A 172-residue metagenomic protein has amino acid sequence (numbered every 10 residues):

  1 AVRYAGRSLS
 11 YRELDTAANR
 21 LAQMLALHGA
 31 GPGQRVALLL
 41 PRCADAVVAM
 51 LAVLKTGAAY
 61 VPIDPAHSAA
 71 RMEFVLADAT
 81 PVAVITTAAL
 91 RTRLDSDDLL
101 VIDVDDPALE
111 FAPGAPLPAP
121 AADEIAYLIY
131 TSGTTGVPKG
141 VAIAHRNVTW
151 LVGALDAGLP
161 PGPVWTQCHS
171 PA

Functional and structural regions predicted by a protein language model:
A1-T149, G153, G158-L159: Carrier-protein-dependent adenylate-forming modules in NRPS/ANL systems
L38, A157-A172: Conserved AMP-binding loop of ANL adenylate-forming enzymes
